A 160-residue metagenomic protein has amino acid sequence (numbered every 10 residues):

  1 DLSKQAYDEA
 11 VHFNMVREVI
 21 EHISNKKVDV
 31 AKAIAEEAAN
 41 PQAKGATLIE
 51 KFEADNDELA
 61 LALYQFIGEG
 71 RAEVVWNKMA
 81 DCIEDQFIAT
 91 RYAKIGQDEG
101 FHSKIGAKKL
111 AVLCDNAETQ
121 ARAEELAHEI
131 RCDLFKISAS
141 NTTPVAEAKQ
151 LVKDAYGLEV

Functional and structural regions predicted by a protein language model:
D1-V160: Non-heme di-metal
